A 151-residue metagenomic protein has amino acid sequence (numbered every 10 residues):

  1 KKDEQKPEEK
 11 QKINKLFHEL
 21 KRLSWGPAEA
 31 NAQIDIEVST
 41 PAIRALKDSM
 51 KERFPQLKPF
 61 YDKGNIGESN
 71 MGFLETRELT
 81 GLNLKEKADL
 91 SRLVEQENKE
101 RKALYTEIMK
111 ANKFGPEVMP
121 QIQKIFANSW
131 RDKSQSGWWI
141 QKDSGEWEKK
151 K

Functional and structural regions predicted by a protein language model:
K1-Q5: Bacterial Sec signal peptide processing site at the extreme N-terminus
K6, K12-P55, P59-A88, R92 (+1 more regions): Amphipathic, charged alpha-helical segments and their helix-to-coil junctions in extracytoplasmic/peripheral assemblies
L93-K110: Short, well-ordered alpha-helical segments
